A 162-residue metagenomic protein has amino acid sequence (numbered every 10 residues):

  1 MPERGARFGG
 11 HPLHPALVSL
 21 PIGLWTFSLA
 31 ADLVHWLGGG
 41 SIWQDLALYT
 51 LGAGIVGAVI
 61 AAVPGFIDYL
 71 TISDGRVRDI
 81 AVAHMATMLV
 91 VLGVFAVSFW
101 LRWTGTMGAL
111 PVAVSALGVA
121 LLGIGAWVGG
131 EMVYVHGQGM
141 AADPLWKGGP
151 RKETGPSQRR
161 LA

Functional and structural regions predicted by a protein language model:
M1-A162: Polytopic transmembrane helical bundles with strong interfacial aromatic enrichment
